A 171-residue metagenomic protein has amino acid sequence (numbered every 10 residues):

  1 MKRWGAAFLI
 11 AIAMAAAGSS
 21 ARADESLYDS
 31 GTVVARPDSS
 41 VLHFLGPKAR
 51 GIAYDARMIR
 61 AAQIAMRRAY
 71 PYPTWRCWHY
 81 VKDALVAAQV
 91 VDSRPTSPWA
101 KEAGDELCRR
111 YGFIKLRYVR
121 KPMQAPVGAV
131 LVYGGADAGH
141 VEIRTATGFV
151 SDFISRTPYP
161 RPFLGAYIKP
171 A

Functional and structural regions predicted by a protein language model:
K2, S26, I52, W78 (+4 more regions): Intrinsically disordered, low-complexity segments enriched in small/polar residues
K2-F8, A15-Y72, F163-L164, I168-A171: Intrinsically disordered, low-complexity, Pro/Ser/Thr/Asn/Gly/Ala-rich spacer/linker segments adjacent to signal
G5-A6, H79, L85, T147: Sequence-pattern detector for short linear motifs and compositional/periodic biases rather than a specific fold
M14-A15, V91: N-terminal processing/targeting junctions
Y28-D38, K82-A88, F153: Short secondary-structure boundary segments
I52-M123: Secreted/periplasmic proteins that engage bacterial cell-wall peptidoglycan
S93-R161: ...with weaker cross-activation on analogous glycine-rich loops/strands in unrelated enzymes
